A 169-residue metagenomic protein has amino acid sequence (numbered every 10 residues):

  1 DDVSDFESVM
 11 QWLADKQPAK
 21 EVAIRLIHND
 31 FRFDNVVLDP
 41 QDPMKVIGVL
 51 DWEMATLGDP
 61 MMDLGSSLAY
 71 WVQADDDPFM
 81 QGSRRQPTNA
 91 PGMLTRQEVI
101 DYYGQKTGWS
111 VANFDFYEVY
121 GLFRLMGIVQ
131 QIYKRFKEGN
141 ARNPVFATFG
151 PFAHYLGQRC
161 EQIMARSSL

Functional and structural regions predicted by a protein language model:
D1-N29, D39-K45, G104-G108: An alpha-helical support segment within catalytic cores of ATP-dependent transferases
V3-M10, M61, F146, G150: Short, structured helix-loop boundary elements
L13, F31-D34, L64, M126: Generic structural signal for small/hydrophobic residues in well-ordered secondary structure, especially within
L26-R32, G48-L50, E118, R124-G127: Short beta-strand segments
V37-F79: Catalytic activation segment of kinase domains across protein kinase-like and atypical kinase folds
M62-T107, G121-E138: Active-site activation/catalytic loop segments of kinase-like enzymes and analogous catalytic loops in related
S110-G121: All-alpha amphipathic helical-bundle segments outside canonical DNA-binding/catalytic cores that form hydrophobic
G127-L169: Regulatory N- and C-terminal appendages and interdomain linkers associated with kinase/kinase-like NTP transferase
